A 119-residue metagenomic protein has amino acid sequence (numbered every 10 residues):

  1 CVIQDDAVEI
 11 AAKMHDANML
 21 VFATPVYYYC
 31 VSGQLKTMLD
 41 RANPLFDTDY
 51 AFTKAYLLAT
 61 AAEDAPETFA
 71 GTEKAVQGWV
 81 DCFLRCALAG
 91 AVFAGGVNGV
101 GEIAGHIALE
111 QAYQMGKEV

Functional and structural regions predicted by a protein language model:
V2-L84: Helix-loop-strand module that forms the ligand-binding subsite of alpha/beta enzymes
Q77-V119: Glycine-rich phosphate/pyrophosphate-binding loop and the adjoining helix
